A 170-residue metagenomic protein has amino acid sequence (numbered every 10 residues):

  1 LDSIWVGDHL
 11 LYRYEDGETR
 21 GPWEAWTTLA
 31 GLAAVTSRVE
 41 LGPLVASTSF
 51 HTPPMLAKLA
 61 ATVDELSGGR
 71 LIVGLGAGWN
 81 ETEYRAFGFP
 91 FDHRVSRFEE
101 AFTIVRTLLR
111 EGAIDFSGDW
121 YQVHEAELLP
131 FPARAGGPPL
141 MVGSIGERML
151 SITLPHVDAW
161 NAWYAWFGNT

Functional and structural regions predicted by a protein language model:
L1-T170: Active-site-adjacent structural elements that line small-molecule/cofactor binding pockets in enzymes
